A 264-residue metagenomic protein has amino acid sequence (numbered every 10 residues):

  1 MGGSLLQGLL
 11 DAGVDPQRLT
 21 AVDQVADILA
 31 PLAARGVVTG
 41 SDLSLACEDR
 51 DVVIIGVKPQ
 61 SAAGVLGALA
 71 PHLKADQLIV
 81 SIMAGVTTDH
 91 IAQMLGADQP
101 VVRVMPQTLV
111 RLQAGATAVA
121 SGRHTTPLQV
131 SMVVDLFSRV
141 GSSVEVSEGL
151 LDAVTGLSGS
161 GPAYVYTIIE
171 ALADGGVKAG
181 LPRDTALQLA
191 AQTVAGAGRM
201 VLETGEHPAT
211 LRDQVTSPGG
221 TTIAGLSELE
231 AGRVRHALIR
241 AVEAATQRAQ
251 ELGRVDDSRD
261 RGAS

Functional and structural regions predicted by a protein language model:
M1-E48, G115, V177-A179: NAD(P)+-binding Rossmann beta1-loop-alpha1 motif at the extreme N-terminus of oxidoreductases
L5, A26, L43-V119, R123: Rossmann-like NAD(P)(H) cofactor-binding subdomain of soluble oxidoreductases
L19, A46, A62, P182-L189 (+1 more regions): Small-residue helix-packing motif on alpha-helices
H90-P100, A116-A153, Y166-E203, R248: Internal alpha-helical scaffold of NAD(P)-dependent oxidoreductase catalytic cores
T155-A163, R212: A short glycine-threonine-serine/GTX helix/turn-capping micro-motif
L157, I169, S258, G262: Catalytic, metal-anchored helix/loop core of enzyme active sites in primary metabolism
A191-S264: NAD(P)-dependent Rossmann-like dehydrogenase/reductase catalytic/cofactor-binding core
